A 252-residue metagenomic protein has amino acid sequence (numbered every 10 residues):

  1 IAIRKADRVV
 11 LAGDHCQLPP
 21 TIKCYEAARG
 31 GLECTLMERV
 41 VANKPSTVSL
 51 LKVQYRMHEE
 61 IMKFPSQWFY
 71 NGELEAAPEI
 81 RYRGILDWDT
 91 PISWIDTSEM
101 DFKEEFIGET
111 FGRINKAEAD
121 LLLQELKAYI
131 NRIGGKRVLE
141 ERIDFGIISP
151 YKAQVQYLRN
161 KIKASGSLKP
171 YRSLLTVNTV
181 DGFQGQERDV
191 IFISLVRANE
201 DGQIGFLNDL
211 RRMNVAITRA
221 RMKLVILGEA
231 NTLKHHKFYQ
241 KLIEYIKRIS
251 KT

Functional and structural regions predicted by a protein language model:
I1-T252: Conserved helicase motor core of SF1/SF2 NTP-dependent helicases
